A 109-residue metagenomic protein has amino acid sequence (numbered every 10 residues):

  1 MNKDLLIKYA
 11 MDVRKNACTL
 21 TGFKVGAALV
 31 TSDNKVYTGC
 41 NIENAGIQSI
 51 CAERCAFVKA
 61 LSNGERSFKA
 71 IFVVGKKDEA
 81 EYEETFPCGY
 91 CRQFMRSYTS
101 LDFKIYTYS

Functional and structural regions predicted by a protein language model:
M1, Y37-T38: Polybasic, low-complexity association/targeting segments
N2-C18: Short, basic/aromatic recognition patches
L20-G22, Y98: Short solvent-exposed loop/turn micro-motifs enriched in small/polar/acidic residues
G22-T31: Short beta-strand scaffold segments in enzyme catalytic cores
T38-S109: Zn2+-dependent cytidine deaminase-like catalytic core
